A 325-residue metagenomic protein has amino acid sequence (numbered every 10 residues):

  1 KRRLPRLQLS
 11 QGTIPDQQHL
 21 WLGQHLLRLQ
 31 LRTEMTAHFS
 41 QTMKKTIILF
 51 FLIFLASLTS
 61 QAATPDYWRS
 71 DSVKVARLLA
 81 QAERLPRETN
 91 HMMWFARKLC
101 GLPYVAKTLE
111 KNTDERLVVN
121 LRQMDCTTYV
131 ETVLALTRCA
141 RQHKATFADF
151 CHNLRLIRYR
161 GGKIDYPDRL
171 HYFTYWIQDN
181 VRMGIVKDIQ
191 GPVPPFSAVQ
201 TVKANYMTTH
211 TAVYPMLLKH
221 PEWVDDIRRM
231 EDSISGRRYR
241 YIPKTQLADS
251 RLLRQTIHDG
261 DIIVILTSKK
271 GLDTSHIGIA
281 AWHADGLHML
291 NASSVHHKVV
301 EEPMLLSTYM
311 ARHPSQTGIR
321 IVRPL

Functional and structural regions predicted by a protein language model:
K1-L31, M35: Cationic, amphipathic, low-complexity alpha-helical segments enriched in hydrophobics plus arginine/proline
T46-A56: Sec-dependent N-terminal signal peptides
S60-A63: Boundary at the C-terminal end of the N-terminal hydrophobic targeting segment
E88-C100: Sequence/structural signature of beta-propeller domains
Y104-R240, W282, L290-S294: Acidic/His-rich structured neighborhood in mature extracellular/periplasmic domains
Y241-L253, T267: Short alpha-helix capping/helix-loop boundary micro-motifs
T256-I257: Short, well-ordered loop/turn sites that connect or cap secondary structure elements
D261-L325: C-terminal soluble interaction/assembly domains
